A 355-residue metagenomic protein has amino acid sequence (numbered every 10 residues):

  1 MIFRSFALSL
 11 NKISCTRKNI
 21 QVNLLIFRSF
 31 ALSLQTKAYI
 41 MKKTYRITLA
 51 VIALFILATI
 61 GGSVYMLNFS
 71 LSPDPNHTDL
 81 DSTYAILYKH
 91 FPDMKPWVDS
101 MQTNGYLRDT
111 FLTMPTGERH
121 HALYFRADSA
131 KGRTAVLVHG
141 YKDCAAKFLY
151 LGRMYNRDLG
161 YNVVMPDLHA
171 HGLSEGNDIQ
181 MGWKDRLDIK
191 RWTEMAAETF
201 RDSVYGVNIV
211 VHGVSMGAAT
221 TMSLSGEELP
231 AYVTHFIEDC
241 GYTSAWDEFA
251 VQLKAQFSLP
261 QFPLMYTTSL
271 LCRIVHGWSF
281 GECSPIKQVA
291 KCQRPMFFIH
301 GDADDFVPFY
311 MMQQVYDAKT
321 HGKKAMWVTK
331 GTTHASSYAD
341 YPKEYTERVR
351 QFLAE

Functional and structural regions predicted by a protein language model:
T44, F55-L112, L123: An N-terminal hydrophobic leader/cap segment in hydrolases
Y141-M154: The serine-hydrolase catalytic nucleophile loop
L151, R294, P308-D317: Short alpha-helix in the alpha/beta-hydrolase fold that links the catalytic acid
Y155-E175: Conserved alpha/beta-hydrolase
I179-F200: Alpha/beta-hydrolase active-site loop
S223-W278: Hydrolase active-site cap/lid region
C292-Q293, F298-H300, D304: Short beta-strand/loop motif that positions the catalytic acidic residue of the alpha/beta-hydrolase fold
A303-V307, A335: Acidic catalytic loop of the alpha/beta-hydrolase fold
